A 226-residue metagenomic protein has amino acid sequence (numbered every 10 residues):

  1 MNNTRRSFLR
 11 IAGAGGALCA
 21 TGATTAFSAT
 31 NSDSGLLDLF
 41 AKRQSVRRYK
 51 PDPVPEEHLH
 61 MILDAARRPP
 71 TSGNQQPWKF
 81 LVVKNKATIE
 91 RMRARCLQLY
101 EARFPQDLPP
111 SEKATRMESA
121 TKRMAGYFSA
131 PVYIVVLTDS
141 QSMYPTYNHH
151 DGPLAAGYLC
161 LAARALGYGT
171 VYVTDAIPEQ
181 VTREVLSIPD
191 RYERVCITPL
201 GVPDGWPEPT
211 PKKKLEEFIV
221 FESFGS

Functional and structural regions predicted by a protein language model:
M1-N3: N-terminal secretory signal peptides
S7-F27: N-terminal export signals
A23-M61, R68: C-terminal segment of N-terminal export signals and the immediately downstream linker at the start of the mature
L39, Y133-V135, I197-P199: Conserved hydrophobic/aromatic beta-strand scaffold that supports enzyme active sites
L59-F80: N-terminal, post-signal-peptide region of Sec/Tat-exported proteins
I62-R67, I134, S140-V185: Small-aliphatic-rich amphipathic alpha-helix that forms the alpha element of a beta-alpha
Q76, V82-H149: Glycine/small-residue-rich phosphate/adenosyl-binding loop
A120-G126, C196-S226: C-terminal helix-cap and adjacent tail motif
